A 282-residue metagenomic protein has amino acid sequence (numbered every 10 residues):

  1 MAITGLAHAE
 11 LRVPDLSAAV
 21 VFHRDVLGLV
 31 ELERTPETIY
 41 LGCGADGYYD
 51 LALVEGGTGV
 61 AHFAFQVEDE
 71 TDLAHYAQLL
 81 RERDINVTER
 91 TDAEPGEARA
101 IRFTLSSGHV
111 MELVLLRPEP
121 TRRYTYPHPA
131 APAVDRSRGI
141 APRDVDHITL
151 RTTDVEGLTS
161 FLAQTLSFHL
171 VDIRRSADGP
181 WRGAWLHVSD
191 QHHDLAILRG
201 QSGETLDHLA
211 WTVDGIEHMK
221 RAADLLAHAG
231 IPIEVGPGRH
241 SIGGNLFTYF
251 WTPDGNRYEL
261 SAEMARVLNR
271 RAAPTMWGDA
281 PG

Functional and structural regions predicted by a protein language model:
M1-S17, V60-F65, Y124-E156, H169 (+2 more regions): N-terminal beta-strand motif that seeds the catalytic metal site of vicinal oxygen chelate
M1-T4, E10-Y48, L150-H193: Core segments of cupin and vicinal oxygen chelate
L6-A9, L29, L41, L51 (+11 more regions): Short, structured motif recognition centered on aromatic/hydrophobic residues
A19-R24, L80, G108, L158 (+4 more regions): Conserved active-site tyrosine of GNAT-family acetyltransferases
E33-E37, C43-E68, E89-T91: Conserved donor-binding loop and adjoining core beta-sheet/short helix segment in diverse acyl/aminoacyl transferases
G42-D46, E55, F103-S106, L186-D190 (+2 more regions): Active-site beta-strand termini and strand-to-loop segments that position acidic
E68, H75-R81, S189-I242: A contiguous binding-surface segment within folded domains or other stable secondary-structure elements
R81-A141, A184-L186, G230-G282: Vicinal oxygen chelate
